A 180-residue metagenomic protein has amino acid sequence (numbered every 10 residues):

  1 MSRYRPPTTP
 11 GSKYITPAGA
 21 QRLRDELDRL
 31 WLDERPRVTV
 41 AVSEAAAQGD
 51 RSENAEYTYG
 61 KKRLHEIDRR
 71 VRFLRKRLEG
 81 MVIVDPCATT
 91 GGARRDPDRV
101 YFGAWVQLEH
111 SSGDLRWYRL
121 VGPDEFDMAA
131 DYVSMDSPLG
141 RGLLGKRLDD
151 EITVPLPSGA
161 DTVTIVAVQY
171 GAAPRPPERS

Functional and structural regions predicted by a protein language model:
M1-R72, A172-S180: Helix-rich terminal scaffold detector
P10, D25, L78-E79, L115 (+2 more regions): Residue-level signal for pocket-adjacent positions within structured domains
R24, K61, R77, I165-A167: Generic alpha-helical hydrophobic packing signal
V42-S43, R75-G80, S137-P138, P174: Juxtamembrane/interface motifs at transmembrane-helix termini
A46-G49, L78, L143: Hydrophobic residues in alpha-helical segments
A55-R94, D98: Internal alpha/beta loop-helix hairpins
V84-S180: Non-DNA-binding regulatory cores of transcription-related proteins, predominantly C-terminal effector-binding
